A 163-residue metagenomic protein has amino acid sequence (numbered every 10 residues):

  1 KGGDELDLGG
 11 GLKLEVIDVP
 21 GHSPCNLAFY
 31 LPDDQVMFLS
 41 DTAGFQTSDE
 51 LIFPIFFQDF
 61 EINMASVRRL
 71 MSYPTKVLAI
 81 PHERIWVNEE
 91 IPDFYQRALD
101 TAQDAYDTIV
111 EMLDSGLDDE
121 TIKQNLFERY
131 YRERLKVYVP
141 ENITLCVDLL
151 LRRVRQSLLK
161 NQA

Functional and structural regions predicted by a protein language model:
K1, T75, R84, N88-D93 (+1 more regions): Amphipathic, soluble alpha/beta structural segments
K1-D7: Alpha-helix-centered segments that form part of catalytic cores
K13-P20, P24-Y95: Metallo-beta-lactamase
Q58-I62, T101, C146: Soluble or luminal CAZymes and related metallo-dependent hydrolases
F94-M112, R129: C-terminal functional module detector
E111-A163: C-terminal regulatory/interaction regions
